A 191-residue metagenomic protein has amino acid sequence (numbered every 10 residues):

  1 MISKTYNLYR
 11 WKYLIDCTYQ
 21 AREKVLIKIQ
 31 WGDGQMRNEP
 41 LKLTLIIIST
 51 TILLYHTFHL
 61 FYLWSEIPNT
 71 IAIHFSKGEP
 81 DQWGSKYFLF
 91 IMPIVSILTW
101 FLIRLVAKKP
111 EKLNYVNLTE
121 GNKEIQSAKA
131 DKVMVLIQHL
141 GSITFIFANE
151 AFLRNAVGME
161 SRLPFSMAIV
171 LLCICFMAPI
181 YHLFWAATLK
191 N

Functional and structural regions predicted by a protein language model:
R37-T50, L89: Alpha-helical transmembrane segments and their helix-start/interface "positive-inside/aromatic belt" motifs in integral
L45-I46, L102-R104, D131-S142: Select subsegments of transmembrane alpha-helices in polytopic membrane proteins, especially boundary-proximal
H59-I91: Active-site and channel-lining beta-strand-loop segments that bind or position nucleotide-derived/phosphorylated
L63, T99-V116, W185: Membrane-water interface of transmembrane alpha-helices
G84-W100, I169-I174: Alpha-helical transmembrane segments
N117-A130: Short membrane-interface loop/juxtamembrane segments of multi-pass integral membrane proteins
H139-G158: Alpha-helical transmembrane segments and their membrane-interface junctions in multi-pass membrane proteins
